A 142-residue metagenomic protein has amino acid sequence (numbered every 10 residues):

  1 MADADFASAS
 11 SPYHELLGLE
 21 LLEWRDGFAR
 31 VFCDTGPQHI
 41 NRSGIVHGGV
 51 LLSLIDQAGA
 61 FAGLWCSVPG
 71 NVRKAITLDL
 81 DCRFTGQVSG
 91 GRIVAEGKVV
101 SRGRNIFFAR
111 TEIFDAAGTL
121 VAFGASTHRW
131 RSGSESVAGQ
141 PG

Functional and structural regions predicted by a protein language model:
M1-G142: Terminal targeting signals and extreme-terminal segments of soluble enzymes
